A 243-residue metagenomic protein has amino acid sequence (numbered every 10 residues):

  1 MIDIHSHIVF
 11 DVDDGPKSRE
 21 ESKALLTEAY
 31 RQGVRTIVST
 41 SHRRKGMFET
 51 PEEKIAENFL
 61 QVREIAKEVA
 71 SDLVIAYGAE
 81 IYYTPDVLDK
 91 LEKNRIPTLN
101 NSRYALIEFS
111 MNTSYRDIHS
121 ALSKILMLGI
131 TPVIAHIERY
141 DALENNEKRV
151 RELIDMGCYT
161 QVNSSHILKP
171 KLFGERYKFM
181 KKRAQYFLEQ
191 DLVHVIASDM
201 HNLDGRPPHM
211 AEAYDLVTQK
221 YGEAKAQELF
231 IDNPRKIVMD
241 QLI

Functional and structural regions predicted by a protein language model:
M1-L73: An N-terminally biased module of ancient metal coordination in phosphate/nucleic-acid-related enzymes
I2-I4, V38-T40, A76-A79, V133-A135 (+2 more regions): Active-site neighborhood of phospho(di)ester-bond hydrolases with catalytic His/Asp-centered motifs
H7-V9, D13, H42-R43, G78-T84 (+4 more regions): Active-site beta-loop-alpha junctions enriched in small/polar residues
S18-E21, K54-A56, K90-E92, N145-R151 (+2 more regions): Charged helix-capping and loop-helix junction motifs
Y30, L126, L188-E189: Non-catalytic positions within long, well-ordered alpha-helices that form the structural scaffold/packing of enzyme
E49-Q161: Extended substrate/RNA-proximal surfaces in nucleic-acid metabolism proteins
Q190-P207: Short acidic/histidine-rich active-site segments
M210-I243: Mid-to-C-terminal alpha-helical segments outside catalytic/metal-binding sites
